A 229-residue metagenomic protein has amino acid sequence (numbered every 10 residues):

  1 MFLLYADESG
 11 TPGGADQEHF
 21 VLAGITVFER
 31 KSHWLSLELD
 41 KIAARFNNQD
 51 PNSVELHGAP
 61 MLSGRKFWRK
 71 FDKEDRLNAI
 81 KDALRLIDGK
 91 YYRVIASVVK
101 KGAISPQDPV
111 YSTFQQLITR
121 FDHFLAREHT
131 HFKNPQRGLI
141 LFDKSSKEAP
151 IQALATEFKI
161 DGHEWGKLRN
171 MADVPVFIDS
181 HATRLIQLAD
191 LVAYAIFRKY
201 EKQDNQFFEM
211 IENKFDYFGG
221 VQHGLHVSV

Functional and structural regions predicted by a protein language model:
M1-V229: Phosphate-ester processing/binding pockets and catalytic centers
